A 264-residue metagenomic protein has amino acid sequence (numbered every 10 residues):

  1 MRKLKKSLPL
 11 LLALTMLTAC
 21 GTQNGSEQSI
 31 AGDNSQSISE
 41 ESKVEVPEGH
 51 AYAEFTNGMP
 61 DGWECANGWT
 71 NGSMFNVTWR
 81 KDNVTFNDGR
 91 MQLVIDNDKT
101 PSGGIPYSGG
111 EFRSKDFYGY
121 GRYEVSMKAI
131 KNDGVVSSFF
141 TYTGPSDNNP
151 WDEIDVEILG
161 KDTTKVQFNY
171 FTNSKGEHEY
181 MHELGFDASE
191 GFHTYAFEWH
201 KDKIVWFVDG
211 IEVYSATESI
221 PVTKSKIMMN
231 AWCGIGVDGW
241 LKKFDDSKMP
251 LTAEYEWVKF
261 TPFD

Functional and structural regions predicted by a protein language model:
M1-L8: Bacterial N-terminal signal peptides that target proteins for export
L12-A13, S35: Enrichment for repetitive, rod-forming helical segments
A13-L14, E48: Residue-level signal for mature regions of secreted extracellular proteins and peptides
M16-A19: C-terminal motif of bacterial Sec signal peptides marking the signal peptidase cleavage site
G21-N24: Bacterial signal peptide processing site
I30-D33, I38-D264: GH16 jelly-roll
